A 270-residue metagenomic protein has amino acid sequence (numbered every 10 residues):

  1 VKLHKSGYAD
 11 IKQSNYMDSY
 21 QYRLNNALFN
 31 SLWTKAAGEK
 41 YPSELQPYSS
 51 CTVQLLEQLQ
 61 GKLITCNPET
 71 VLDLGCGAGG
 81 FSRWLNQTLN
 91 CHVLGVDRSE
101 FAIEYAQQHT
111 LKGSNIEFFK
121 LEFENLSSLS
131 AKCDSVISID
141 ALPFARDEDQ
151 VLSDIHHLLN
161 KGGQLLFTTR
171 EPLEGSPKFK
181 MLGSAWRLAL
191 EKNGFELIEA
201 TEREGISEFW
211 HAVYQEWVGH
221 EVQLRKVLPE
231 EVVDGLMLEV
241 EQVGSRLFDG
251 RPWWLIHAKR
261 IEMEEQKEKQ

Functional and structural regions predicted by a protein language model:
K2-A27: N-terminal auxiliary segments of SAM/dcSAM-dependent transferases
S49-N67: Conserved alpha-helix/loop element of class I SAM-dependent methyltransferases that forms part of the SAM/SAH-binding
L72-L74, A78-N125: Class I SAM-dependent methyltransferase SAM/SAH-binding core
S127-V136: A short acidic, Gly/Pro-enriched loop at the edge of an enzyme's catalytic core that lines a small-molecule cofactor
S135-D147: A short SAM/SAH-binding and catalytic strip from SAM-dependent methyltransferases
D149-K161: A short glycine-rich, Lys/Arg-flanked "PGG" loop and its adjoining helix->strand segment in the class I
G163-R170: Conserved beta-strand signature within the Rossmann-like core of class I S-adenosyl-L-methionine
E202-E264: Conserved Class I S-adenosyl-L-methionine
